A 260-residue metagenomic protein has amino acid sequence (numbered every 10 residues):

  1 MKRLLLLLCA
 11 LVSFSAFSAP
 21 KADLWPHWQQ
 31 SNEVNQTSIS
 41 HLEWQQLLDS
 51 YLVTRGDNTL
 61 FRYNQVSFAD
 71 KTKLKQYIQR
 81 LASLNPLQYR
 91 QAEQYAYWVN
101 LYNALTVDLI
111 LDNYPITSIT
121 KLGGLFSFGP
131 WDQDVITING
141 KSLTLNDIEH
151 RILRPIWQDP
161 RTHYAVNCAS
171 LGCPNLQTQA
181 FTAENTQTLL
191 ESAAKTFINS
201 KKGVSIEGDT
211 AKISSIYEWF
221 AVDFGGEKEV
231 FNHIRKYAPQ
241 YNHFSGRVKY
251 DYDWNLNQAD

Functional and structural regions predicted by a protein language model:
M1-L4: Positively charged n-region of N-terminal signal peptides that target proteins for export
L6-C9: Sec-dependent N-terminal signal peptides
S13-S15: N-terminal signal peptide c-region/cleavage motif recognized by signal peptidases
A19-D260: Interaction/scaffold regions that mediate signaling and macromolecular assembly across diverse proteins
